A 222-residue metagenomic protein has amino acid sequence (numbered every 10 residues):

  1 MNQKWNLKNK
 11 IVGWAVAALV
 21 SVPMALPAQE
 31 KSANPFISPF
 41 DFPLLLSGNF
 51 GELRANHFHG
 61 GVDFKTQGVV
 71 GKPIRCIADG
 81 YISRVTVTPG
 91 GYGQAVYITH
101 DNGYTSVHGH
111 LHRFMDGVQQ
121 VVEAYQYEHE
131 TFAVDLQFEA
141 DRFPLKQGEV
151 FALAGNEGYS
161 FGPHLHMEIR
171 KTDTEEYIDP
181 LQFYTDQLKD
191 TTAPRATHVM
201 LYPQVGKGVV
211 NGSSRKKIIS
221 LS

Functional and structural regions predicted by a protein language model:
M1-N34: Bacterial Sec-dependent N-terminal signal peptides
A28-A95, T99-N102, H112-F114, A133 (+5 more regions): Surface-exposed, glycine-biased beta-strand/turn segments
H108: Conserved beta3 VAIK motif of the Hanks protein kinase fold
V118-Q137: Intrinsically disordered, low-complexity Ser/Thr- and acidic-rich flexible linkers and loops, especially at boundaries
P163-I169: Histidine-centered catalytic micro-motifs
T172-T174: Short coil/turn motifs at secondary-structure junctions
